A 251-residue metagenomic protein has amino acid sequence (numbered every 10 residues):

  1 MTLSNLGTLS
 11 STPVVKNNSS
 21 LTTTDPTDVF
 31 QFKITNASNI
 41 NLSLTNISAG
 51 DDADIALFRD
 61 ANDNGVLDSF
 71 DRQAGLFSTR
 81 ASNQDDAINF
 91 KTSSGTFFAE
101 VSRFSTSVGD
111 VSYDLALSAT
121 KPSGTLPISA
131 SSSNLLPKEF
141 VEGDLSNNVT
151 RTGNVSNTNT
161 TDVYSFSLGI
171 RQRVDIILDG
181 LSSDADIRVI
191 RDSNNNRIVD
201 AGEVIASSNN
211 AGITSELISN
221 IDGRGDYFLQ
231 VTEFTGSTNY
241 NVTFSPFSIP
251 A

Functional and structural regions predicted by a protein language model:
M1-V14, T120-V149: Predominantly extracellular/luminal regions of secreted and cell-surface proteins, especially disulfide-bonded
S19-S112, G153-N239, S248-P250: Acidic, Ser/Thr/Pro-rich low-complexity intrinsically disordered segments
L117-A119, F244-P246: Interdomain boundary/hinge segments at the C-termini of tandem beta-sandwich modules
